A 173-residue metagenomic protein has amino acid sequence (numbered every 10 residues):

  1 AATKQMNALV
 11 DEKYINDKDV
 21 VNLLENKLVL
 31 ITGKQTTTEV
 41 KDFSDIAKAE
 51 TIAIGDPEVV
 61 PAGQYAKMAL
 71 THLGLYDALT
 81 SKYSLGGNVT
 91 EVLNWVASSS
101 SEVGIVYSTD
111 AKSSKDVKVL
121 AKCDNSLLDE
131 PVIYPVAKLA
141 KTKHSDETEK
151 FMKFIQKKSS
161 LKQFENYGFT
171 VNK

Functional and structural regions predicted by a protein language model:
A2-K13, D19-L24, V29-K173: Exported/periplasmic ABC-transporter solute-binding proteins
